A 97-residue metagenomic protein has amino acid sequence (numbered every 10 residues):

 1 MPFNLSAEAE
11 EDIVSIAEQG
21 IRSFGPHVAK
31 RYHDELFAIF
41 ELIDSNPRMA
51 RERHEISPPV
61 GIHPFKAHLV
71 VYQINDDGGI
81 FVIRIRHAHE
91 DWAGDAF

Functional and structural regions predicted by a protein language model:
M1-H33: Arg/Lys-rich, positively charged N-terminal/basic patches that mediate binding to nucleic acids
N4, P64, F81: Conserved beta-strand segments that form the floor/walls of ligand-binding pockets within enzyme and binding domains
K30, A50, F81-I83: Short alpha-helical segments used as structural interaction elements across diverse proteins
Y32-E35, G61: Short, conserved alpha-helical segments within structured domains
F37-F40: Acidic/histidine-enriched, beta-strand-rich ligand/metal-binding domains
D44-S45: Short proline/glycine- and basic residue-enriched helix-capping loop/turn segments at helix->loop/beta transitions
R48-D77: Basic/aromatic recognition patch in beta-strand/loop cores that engages polyanionic ligands
V70-F97: Enriched for short, Lys/Arg-rich terminal
